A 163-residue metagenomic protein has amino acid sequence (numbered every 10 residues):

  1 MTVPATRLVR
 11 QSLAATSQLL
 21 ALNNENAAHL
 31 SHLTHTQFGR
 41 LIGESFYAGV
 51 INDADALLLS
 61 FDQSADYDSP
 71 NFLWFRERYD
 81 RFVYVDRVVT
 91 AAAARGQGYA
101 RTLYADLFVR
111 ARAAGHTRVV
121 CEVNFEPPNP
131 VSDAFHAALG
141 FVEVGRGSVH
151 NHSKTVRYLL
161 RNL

Functional and structural regions predicted by a protein language model:
M1-Q37, N52-D55: Short amphipathic alpha-helix that is part of the acyltransferase structural core
E44-D62: Conserved beta-hairpin
L59-R87, N151: Conserved acyl-donor/pantetheine-binding loop and adjacent beta-alpha core of acyl/acetyltransferases and related
D86, A91, N124: Residue-level recognition of the GNAT/N-acetyltransferase active site
T90, G96-V109, A138: Conserved acetyl-CoA-binding loop-helix of GNAT-fold acetyltransferases
A111-F125: Conserved GNAT acetyl-CoA-binding A-motif
F125-G145: Conserved active-site alpha-helix within GNAT-family acetyltransferase domains
R146-L163: C-terminal "cap" of GNAT-fold acetyltransferases
